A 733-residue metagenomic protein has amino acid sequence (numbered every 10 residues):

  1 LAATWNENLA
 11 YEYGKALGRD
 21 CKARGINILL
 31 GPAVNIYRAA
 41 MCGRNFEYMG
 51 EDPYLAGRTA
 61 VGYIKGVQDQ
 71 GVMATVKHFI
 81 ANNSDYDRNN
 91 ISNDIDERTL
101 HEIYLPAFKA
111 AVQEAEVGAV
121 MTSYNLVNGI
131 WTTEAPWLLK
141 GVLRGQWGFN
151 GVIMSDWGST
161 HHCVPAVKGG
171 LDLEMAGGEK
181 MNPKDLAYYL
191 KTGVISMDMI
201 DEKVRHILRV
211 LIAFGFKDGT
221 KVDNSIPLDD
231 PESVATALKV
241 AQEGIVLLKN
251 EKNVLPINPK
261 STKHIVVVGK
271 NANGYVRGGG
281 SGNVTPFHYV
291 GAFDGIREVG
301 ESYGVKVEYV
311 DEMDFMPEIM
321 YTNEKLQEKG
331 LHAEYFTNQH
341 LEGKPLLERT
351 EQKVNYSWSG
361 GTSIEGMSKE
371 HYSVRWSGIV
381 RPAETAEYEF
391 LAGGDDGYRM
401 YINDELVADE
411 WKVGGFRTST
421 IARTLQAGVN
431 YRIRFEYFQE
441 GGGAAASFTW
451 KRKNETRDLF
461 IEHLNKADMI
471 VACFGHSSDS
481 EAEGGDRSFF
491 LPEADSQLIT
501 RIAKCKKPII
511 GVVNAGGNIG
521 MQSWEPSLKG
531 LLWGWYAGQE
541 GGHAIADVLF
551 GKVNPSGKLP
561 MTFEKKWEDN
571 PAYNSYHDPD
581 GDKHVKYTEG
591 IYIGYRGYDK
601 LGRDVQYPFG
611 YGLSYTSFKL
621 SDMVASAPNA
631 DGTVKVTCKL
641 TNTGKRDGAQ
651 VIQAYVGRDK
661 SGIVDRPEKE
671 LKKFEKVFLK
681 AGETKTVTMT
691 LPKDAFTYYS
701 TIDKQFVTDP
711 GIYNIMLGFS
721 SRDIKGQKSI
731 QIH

Functional and structural regions predicted by a protein language model:
L1-Y388, G393-L406, V413-T701, V707-R722 (+1 more regions): Glycoside hydrolase catalytic-domain context in secreted enzymes
